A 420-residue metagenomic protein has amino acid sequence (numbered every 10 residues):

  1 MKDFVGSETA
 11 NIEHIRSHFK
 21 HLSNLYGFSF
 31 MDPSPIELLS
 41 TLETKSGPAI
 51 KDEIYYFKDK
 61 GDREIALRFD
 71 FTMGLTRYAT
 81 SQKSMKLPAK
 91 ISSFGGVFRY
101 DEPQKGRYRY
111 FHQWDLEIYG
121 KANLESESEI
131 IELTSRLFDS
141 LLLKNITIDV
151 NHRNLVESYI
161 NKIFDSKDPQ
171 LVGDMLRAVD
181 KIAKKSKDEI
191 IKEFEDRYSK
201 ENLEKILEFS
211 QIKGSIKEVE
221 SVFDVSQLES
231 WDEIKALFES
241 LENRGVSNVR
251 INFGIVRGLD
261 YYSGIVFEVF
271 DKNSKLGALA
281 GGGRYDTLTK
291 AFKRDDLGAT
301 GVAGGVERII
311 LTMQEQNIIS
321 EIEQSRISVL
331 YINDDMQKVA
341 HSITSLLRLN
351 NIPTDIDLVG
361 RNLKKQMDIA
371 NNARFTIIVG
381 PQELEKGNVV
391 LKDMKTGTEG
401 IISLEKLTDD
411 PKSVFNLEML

Functional and structural regions predicted by a protein language model:
M1-V5: Generic N-terminal amphipathic, Lys/Arg-enriched alpha-helix
E8-Y26, E37-S40, T72-M85, I91-L143 (+2 more regions): Positively charged, Gly/Ser-enriched RNA/tRNA-binding surfaces
M31, P35-I65: Polyanion/phosphate-binding surface patch
P33-P35, I148-H152, V359-G360: Acidic carboxylate-rich catalytic motifs and surrounding loops in phosphoryl-/glycosyl-chemistry enzymes
E53-D59, D165-S186, D271-K272: Acidic, His- and aromatic-enriched active-site or binding-groove loops in soluble protein domains that engage sugars
Y110-W114, V150-S158: Short, conserved phosphate-binding/catalytic loop or strand-edge motifs used in phosphoryl-/nucleotidyl-transfer
I160-K162: Distinct, well-ordered alpha-helical segments
